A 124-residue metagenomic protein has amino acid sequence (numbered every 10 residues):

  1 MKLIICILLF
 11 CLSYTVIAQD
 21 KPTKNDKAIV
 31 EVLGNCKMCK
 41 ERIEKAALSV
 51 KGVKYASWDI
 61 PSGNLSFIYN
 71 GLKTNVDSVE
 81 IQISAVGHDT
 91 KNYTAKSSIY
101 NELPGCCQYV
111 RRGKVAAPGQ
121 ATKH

Functional and structural regions predicted by a protein language model:
M1-K24: Bacterial Sec-dependent N-terminal signal peptides
I4, Y55-A56, K91: A local structural micro-motif
L12, V30-L33, Y100-N101: Processing junctions and N-termini across compartments
P22-G34: Short glycine-/aliphatic-rich beta-strand segments at the starts of folded cytosolic domains
L33-I43, A47, G105-Y109: Short, thiol/selenol-centered motifs that function as redox-active sites or metal-ligating centers
I43-D59: Short acidic amphipathic segments
I60-E102, Q108: Mid-chain, structured segments of secreted extracytoplasmic proteins
Y100-K123: Short, low-order "capping/linker" segments at domain edges
